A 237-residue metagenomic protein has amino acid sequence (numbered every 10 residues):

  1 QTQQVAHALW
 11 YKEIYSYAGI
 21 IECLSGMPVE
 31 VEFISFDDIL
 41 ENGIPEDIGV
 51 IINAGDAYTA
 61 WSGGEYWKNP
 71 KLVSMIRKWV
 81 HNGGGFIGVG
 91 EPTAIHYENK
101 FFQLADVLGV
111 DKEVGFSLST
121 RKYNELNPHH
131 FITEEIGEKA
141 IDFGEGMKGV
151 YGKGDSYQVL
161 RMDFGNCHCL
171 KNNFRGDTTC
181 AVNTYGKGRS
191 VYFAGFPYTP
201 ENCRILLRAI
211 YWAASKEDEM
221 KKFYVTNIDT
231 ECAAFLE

Functional and structural regions predicted by a protein language model:
Q1-A18, M75-K78, T179-G186, V191-T199 (+1 more regions): Carbohydrate-binding surface patches
Q1-V50: Aromatic-Pro/Gly-enriched surface loop or interdomain linker that acts as a lid/target-recognition segment
V5-K12, N53-N69, F196-P197: The substrate-binding groove and active-site-proximal loops of carbohydrate-active enzymes, especially glycoside
A6, L40-N42, T59-W61, A94-K100 (+1 more regions): Short catalytic/ligand-binding loop motif for oxyanion handling, primarily in non-cytosolic enzymes, centered on
E32-I34, L170, V191: General small-molecule cofactor/ligand-binding pocket signal
G49-T59, I87, S190-Y192: Structural motif
Y58, G63-G144: A glycine-rich, often tryptophan-bearing local segment used as a flexible ligand/cofactor-contacting loop or short
F116-G186, P197-R204, E217-L236: Catalytic beta-strand/loop cores that center a nucleophilic Ser/Cys/Thr and support acyl-enzyme chemistry
